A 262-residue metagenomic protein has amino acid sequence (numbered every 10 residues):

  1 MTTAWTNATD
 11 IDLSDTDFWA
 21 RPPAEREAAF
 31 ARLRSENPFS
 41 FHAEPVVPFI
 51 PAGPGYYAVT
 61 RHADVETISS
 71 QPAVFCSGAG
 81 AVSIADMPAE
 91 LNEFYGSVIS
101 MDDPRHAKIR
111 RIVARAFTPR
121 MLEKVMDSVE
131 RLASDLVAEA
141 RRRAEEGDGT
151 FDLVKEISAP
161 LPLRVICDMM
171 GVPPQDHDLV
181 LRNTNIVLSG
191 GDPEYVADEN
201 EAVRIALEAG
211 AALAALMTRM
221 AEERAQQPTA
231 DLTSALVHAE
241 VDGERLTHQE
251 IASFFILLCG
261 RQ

Functional and structural regions predicted by a protein language model:
M1-L91, M101-K108, D135: N-terminal membrane/targeting module of cytochrome P450s
Y56-Y57, Y95, Y195: Sequence-level detector for tyrosine residue identity
S77-D86, E90, R105-R110, F117 (+1 more regions): Cytochrome P450 heme-thiolate monooxygenase catalytic core
G96-S100: Short, charged beta->alpha transition segments
